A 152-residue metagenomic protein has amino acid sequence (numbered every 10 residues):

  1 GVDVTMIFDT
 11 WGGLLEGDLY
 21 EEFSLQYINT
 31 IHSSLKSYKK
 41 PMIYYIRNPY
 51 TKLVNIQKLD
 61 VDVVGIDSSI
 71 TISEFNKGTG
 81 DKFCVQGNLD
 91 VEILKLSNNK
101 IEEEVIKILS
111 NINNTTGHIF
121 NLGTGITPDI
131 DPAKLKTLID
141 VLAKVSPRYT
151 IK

Functional and structural regions predicted by a protein language model:
G1-K152: Active-site loop segments of alpha/beta catalytic cores
